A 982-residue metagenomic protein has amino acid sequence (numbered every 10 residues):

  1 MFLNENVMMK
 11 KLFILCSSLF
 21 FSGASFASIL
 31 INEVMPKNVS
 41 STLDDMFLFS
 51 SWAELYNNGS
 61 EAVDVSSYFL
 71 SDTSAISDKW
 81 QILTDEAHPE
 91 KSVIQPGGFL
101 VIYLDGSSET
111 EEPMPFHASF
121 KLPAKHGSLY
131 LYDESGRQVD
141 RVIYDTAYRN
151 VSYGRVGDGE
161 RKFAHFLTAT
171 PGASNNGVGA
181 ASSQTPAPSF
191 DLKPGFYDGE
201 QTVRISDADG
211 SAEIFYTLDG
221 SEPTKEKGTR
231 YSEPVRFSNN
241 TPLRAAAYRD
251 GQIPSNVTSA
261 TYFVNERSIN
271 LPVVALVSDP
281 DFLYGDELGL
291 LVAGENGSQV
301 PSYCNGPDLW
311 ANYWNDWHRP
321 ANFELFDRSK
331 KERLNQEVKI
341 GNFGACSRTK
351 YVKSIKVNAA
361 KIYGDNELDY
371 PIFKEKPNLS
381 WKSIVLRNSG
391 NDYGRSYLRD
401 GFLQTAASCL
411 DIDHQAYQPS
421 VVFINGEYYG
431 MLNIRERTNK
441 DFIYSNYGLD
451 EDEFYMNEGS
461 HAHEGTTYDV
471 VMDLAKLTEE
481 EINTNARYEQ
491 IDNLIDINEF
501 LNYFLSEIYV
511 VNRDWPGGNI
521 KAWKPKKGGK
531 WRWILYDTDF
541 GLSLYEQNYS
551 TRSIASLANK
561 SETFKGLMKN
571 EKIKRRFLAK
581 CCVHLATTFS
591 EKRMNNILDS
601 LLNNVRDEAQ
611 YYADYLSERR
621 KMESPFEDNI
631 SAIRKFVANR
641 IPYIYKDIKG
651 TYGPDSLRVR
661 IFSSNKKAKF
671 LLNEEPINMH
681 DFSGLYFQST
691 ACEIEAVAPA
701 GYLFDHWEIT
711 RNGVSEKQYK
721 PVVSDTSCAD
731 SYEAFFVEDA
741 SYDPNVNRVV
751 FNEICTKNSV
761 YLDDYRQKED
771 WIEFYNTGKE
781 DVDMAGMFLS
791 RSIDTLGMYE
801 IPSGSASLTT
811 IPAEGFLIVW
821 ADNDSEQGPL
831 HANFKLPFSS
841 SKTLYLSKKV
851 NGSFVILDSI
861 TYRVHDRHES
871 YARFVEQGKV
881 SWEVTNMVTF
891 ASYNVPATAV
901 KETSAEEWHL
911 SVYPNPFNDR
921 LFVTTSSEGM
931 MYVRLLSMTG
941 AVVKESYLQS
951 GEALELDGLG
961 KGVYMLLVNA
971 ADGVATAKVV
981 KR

Functional and structural regions predicted by a protein language model:
A27-F163, E738-V884, V895-A897: Activation on beta-sandwich/Ig-like modules and their edge loops
L30, V93-P96, I102, A147-P320 (+5 more regions): Short, compositionally stereotyped local motifs that mark structural "simplifiers"
G59-E61, D209, A700, G778-E780 (+2 more regions): Short, acidic/polar linear motifs in exposed loop/turn regions
H126, S238-P242, S689-A691, S727-A729 (+3 more regions): Extracellular Ig-like/FN3 beta-sandwich strand-entry sites
D140-V142, P254-Y262, L857-S859, A975-K981: Edge beta-strands of extracellular beta-sandwich domains
P171-A180, P272-Y303, P307-Y313, A321-N322 (+10 more regions): Middle-to-C-terminal accessory/interaction subdomains
L276, G297-G465: Conserved ATP-binding subdomain of kinase catalytic cores across diverse folds
E902-Y913, F917-R982: C-terminal outer-membrane/trafficking sorting elements
